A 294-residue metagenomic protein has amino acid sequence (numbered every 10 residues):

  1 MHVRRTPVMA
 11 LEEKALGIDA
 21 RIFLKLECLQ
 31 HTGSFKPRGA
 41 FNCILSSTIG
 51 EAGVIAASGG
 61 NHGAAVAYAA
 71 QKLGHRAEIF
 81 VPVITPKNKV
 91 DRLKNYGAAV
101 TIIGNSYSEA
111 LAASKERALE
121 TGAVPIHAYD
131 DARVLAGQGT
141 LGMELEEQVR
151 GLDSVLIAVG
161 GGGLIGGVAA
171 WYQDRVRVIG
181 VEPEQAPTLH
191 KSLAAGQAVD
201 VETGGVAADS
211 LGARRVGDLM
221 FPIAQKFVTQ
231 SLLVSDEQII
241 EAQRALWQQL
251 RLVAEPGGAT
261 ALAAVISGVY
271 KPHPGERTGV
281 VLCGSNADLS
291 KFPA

Functional and structural regions predicted by a protein language model:
M1-A294: PLP-dependent amino-acid enzyme catalytic core
